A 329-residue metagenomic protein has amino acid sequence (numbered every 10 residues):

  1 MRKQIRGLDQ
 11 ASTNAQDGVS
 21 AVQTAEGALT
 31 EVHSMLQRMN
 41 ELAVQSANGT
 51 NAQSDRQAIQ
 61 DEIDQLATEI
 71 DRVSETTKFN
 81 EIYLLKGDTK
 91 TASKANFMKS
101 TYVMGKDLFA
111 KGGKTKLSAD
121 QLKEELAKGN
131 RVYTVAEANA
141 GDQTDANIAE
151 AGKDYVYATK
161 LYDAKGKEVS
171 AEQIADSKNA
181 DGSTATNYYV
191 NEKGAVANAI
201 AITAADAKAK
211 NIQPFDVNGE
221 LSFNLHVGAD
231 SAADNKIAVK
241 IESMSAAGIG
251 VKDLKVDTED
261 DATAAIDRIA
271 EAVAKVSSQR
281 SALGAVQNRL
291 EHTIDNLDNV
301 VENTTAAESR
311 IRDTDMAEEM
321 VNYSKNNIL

Functional and structural regions predicted by a protein language model:
M1-R131, E137-E150, D163-K167, D176-T186 (+1 more regions): Primary detection of the long, small/polar-rich alpha-helical "axial" segments characteristic of bacterial flagellar
T159: Phosphate- and other anionic-substrate recognition elements at nucleic-acid/protein interfaces
S170-E172: Extracytoplasmic/periplasmic ligand-binding sensor domains of two-pass membrane signal-transduction receptors
